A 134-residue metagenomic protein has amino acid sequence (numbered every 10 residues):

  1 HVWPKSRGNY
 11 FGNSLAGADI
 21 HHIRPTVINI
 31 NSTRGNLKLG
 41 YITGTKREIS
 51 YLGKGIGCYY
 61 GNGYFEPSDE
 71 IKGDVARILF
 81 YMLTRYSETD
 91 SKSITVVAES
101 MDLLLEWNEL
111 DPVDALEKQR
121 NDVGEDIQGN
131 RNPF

Functional and structural regions predicted by a protein language model:
V2-P133: Domain-level detector of nuclease and nuclease-like folds in predominantly extracellular/periplasmic contexts
